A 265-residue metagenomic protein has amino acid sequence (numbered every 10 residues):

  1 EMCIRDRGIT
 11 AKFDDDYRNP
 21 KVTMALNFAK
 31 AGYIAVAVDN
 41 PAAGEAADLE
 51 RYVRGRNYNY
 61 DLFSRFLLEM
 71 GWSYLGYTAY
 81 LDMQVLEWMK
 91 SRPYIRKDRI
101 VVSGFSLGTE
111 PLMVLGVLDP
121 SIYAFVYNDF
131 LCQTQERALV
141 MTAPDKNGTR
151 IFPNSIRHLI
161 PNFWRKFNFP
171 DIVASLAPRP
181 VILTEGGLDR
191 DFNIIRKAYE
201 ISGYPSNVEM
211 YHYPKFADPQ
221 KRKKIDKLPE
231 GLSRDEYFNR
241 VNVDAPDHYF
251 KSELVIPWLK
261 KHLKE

Functional and structural regions predicted by a protein language model:
M2-I4: Short, small-residue-biased leader/transition segments that mark boundaries at the very start of proteins
D15-S64: Active-site machinery of serine-nucleophile hydrolases
E45-R51, V114-L115, E136-V140: Short, solvent-exposed loop/turn and secondary-structure capping segments
V53-S106, I122: Gly/Ser-rich "nucleophile elbow"/oxyanion-hole loop immediately N-terminal to the catalytic nucleophile in hydrolases
L62, L68-E69, Y123-V173, P178 (+2 more regions): Mobile cap/lid helix-loop segments that gate and shape the active-site cleft of serine hydrolases
T109-P120: Short glycine-enriched nucleophile-adjacent loop and the immediately C-terminal alpha-helix near the catalytic center
P178-E185, V208-Y211: Catalytic His-Asp charge-relay segment
I201-E265: C-terminal catalytic histidine-bearing segment of alpha/beta-hydrolase fold enzymes
